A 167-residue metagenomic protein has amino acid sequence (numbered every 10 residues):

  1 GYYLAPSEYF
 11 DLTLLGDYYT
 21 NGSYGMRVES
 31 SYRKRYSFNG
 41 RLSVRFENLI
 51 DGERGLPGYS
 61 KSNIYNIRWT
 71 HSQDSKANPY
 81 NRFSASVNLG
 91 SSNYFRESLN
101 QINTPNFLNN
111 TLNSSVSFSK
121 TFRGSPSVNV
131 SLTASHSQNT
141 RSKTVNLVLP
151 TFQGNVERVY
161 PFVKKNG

Functional and structural regions predicted by a protein language model:
G1-G167: Outer-membrane beta-barrel proteins and related beta-barrel translocases across Gram-negative bacteria
